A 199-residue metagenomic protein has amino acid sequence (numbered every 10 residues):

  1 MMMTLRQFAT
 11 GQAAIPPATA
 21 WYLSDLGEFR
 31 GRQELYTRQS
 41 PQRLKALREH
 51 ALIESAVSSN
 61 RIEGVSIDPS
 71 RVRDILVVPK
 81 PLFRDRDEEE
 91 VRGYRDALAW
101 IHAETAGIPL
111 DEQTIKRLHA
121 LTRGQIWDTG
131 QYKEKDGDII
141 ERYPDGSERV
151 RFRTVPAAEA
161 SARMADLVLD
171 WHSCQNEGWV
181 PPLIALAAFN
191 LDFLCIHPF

Functional and structural regions predicted by a protein language model:
M1-F199: FIC/Doc superfamily catalytic core
